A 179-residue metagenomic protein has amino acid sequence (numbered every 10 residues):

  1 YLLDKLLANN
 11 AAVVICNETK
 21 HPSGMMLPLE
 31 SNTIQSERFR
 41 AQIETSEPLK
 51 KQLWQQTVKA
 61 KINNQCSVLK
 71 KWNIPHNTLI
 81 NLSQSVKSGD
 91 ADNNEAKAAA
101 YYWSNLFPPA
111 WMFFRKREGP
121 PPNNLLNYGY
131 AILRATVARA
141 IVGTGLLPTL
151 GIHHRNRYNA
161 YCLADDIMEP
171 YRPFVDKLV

Functional and structural regions predicted by a protein language model:
Y1, A11-N17, H21: Short hydrophobic alpha-helical runs that function as membrane-insertion/retention elements
K5-A8, P22-V179: Active-site helix-to-loop segments that bind/position phosphate- or nucleotide-bearing substrates and donors across
